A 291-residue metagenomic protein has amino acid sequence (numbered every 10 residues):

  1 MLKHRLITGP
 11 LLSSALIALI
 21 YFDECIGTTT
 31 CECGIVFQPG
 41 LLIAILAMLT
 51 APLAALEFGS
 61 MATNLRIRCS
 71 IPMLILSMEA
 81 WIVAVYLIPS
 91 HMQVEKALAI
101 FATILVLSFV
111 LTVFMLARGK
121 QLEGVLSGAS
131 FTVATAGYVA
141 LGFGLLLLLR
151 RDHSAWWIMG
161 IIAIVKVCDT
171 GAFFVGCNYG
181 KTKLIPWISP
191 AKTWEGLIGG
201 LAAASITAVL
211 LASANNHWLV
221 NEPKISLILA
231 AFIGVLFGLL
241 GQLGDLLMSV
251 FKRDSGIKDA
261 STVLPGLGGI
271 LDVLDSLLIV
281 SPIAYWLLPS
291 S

Functional and structural regions predicted by a protein language model:
M1-V235: Membrane-embedded alpha-helical bundles of polytopic integral membrane proteins
I162-K166, G238-Q242, P265, G269: Short alpha-helical catalytic segment bearing the HExxH-like zincin motif of zinc-dependent metalloproteases
G176-N178, V250-G256, L278, P282-I283: Re-entrant/interfacial helical elements at transmembrane boundaries that shape and gate the permeation pathway
G200, A204-A208, G241, S276-A284: Hydrophobic alpha-helical transmembrane segments in multi-pass membrane proteins
R253-D275: Interfacial loop-to-transmembrane junctions
W286-S291: Juxtamembrane boundary at the C-terminal end of a transmembrane helix
